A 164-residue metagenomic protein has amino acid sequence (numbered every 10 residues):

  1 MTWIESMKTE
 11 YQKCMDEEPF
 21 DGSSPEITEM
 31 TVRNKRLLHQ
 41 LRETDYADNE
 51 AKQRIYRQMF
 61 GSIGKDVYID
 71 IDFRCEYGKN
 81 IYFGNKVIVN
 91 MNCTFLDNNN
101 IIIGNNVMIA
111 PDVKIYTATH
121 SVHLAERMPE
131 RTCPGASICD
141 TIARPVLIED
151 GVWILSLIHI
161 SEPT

Functional and structural regions predicted by a protein language model:
M1-D66, V122: Terminal amphipathic alpha-helical/low-complexity segments used for targeting or macromolecular assembly
D48-A51, Y68-R74, N90, C133-I138: Short gly/ser/thr-rich secondary-structure transition/capping motifs
K65-T117: Glycine-rich active-site/cofactor-binding loop and its immediate structural neighborhood
K79, I142-R144, S156: Glycine/small-residue-rich pyrophosphate-binding loop that anchors the diphosphate of NDP-sugar donors
K86-I88, G151-L155: One-face residue pattern on beta-strands with alternating periodicity enriched for small/polar residues
I115-A125: Proline-centered turn/helix-capping motifs that create local helix->coil transitions or kinks
A125-P145, G151: Surface-exposed acidic, glycine/proline-enriched linker/cap segments that occur as 15-30-residue helix-coil
L155-T164: Residue-level detector of conserved catalytic or cofactor/ligand-binding positions in enzyme active sites
